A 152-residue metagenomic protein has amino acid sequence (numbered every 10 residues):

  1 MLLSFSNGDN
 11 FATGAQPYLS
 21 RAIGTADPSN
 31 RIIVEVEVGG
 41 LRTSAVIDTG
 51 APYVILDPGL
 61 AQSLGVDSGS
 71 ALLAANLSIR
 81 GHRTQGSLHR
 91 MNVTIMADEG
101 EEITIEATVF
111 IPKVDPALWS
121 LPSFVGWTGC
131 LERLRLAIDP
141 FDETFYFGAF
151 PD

Functional and structural regions predicted by a protein language model:
M1-D152: Pepsin/retropepsin-fold aspartyl endopeptidases
